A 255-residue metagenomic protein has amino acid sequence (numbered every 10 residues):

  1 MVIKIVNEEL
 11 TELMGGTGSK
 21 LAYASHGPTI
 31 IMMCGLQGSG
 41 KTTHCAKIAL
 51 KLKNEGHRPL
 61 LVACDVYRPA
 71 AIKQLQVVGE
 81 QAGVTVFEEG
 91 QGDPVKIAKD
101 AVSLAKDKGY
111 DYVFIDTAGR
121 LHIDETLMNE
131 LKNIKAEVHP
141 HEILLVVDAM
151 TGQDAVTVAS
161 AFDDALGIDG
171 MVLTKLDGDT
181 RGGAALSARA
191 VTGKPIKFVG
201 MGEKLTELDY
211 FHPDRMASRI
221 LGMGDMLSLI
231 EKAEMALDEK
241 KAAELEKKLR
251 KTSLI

Functional and structural regions predicted by a protein language model:
M1-C64, A71-Q91, I97-D107, D111-T117: Primarily NTPase-proximal linker/entry elements flanking Walker-type ATP/GTP-binding cores
T42, R68-P69, V95, G152 (+1 more regions): Short alpha-helix boundary/capping motifs
V66-Y67, Q91, T117-G119, V147-M150 (+1 more regions): Conserved Walker B
P69-I72, I123-E125: Conserved D-loop-proximal element of ABC-family nucleotide-binding domains
D93-P94, T206: A short acidic, often aromatic-flanked loop/helix-cap motif at beta-alpha or helix-coil junctions that lines enzyme
K99, Y110, H122, M128-A136 (+1 more regions): Conserved phosphate-handling catalytic cores of large alpha/beta enzymes
